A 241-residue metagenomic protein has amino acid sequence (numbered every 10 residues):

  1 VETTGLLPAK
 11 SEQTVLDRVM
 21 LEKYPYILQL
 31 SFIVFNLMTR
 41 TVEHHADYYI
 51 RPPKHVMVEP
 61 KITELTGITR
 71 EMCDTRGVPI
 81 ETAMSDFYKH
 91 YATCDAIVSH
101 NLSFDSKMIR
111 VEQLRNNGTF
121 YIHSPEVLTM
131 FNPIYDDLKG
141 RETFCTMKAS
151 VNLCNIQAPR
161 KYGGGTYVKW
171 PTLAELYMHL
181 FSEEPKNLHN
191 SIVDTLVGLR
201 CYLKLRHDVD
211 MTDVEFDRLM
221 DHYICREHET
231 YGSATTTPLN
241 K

Functional and structural regions predicted by a protein language model:
V1-A9, R18-M20: Short acidic, Gly/Ser-rich segments with clustered Asp/Glu that frequently serve as metal-coordination loops in enzyme
L7-A9, D74, L188-H189: Short loop/turn and capping residues at structural boundaries
L7-Q13, N155: Short acidic, glycine/proline-rich loop/turn micro-motifs
E12-D17, L114-N117: Glycine-rich, phosphate-binding/catalytic loops in enzymes
V15-V19, L173-A174: Short secondary-structure boundary micro-motifs
K23-R70, Y88-N240: Metal-dependent phosphoesterase core characteristic of DEDDh/y 3'-5' exonuclease domains
T75-S85: Glycine-rich, highly charged phosphate/nucleotide-binding loops
